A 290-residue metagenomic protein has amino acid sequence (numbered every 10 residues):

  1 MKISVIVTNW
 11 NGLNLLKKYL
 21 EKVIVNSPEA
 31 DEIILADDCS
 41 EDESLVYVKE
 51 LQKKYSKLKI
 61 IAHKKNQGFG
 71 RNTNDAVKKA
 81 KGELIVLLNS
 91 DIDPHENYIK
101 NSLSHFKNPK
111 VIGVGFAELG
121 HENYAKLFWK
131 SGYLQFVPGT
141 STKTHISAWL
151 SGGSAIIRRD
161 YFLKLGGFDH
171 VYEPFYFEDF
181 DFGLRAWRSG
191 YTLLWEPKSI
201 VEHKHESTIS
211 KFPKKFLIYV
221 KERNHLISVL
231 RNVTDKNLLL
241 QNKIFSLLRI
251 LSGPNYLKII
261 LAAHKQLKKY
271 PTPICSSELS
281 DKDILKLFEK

Functional and structural regions predicted by a protein language model:
K22, D37-V46, K65: A conserved acidic beta->alpha catalytic loop
K22-A30: Short, acidic, metal-binding catalytic loop of nucleotide-sugar glycosyltransferases
A62-A80: Glycine-rich, basic loop-to-helix element that forms the pyrophosphate-binding segment of sugar-nucleotide handling
I85: Short aromatic/hydrophobic "clamp" motif used to bind/position activated sugar donors
I92-F128: Conserved donor NDP-sugar-binding/catalytic core segment of glycosyltransferases
F116, W129-A148: Short, flexible, basic/aromatic active-site loop/helix in glycosyltransferases
A148-G166, V171-I200: A short, conserved alpha-helix in the catalytic core of glycosyltransferases
T234-K290: Non-catalytic, C-terminal membrane-associated alpha-helical segments of glycosyltransferases
